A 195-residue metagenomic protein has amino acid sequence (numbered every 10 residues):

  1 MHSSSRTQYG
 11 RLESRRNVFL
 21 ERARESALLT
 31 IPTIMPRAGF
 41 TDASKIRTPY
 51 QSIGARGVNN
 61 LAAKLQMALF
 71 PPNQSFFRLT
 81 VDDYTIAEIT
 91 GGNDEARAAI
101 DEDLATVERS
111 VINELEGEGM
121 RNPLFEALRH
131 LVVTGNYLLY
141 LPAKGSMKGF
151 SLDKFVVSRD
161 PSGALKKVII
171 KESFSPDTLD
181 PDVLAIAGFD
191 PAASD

Functional and structural regions predicted by a protein language model:
M1-S194: Extended, helix-rich architectural segments
